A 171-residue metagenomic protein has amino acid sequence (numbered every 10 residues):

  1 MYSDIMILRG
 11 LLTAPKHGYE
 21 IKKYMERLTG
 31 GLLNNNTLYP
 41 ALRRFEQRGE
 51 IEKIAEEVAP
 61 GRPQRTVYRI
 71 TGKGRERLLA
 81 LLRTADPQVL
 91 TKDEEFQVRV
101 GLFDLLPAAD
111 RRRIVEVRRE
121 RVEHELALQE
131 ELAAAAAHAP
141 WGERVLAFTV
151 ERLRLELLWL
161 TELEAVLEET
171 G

Functional and structural regions predicted by a protein language model:
M1-L90: Basic helix-turn-helix/winged-helix DNA-binding cores and closely related short helical interaction motifs
T37, A41, T66, P140-V150: Alpha-helical scaffold segments that form or flank carboxylate-/histidine-based iron centers
L79-H124: Amphipathic alpha-helical dimerization/coiled-coil segments that flank or bridge DNA-binding/regulatory modules
A108, V115, A139-G142, L146 (+1 more regions): Amphipathic alpha-helical coiled-coil segments and their boundaries
R112, R119, E123-L126, E130-A133 (+4 more regions): Heptad-repeat amphipathic alpha-helical coiled-coil interaction surface used for oligomerization/assembly
A165-G171: Generic C-terminal helix-cap and adjacent flexible tail
